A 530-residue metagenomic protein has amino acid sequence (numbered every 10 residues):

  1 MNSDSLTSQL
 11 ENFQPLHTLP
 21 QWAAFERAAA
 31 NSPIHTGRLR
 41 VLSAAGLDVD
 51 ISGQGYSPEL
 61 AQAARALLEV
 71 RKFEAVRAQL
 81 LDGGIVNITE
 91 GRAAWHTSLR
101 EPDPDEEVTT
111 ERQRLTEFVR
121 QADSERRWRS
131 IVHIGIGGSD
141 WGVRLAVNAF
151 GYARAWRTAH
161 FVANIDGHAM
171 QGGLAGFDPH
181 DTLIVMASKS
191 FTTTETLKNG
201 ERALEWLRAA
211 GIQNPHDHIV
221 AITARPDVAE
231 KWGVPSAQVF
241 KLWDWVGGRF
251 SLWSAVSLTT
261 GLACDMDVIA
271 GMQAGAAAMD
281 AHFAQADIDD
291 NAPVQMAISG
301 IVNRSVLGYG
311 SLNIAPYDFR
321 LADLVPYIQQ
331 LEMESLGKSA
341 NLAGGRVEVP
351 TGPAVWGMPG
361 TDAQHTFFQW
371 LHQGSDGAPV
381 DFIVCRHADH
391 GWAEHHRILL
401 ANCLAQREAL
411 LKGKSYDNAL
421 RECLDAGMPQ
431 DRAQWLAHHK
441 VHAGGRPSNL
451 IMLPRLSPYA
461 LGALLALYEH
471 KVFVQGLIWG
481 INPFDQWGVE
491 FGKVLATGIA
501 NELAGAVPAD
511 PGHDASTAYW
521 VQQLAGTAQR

Functional and structural regions predicted by a protein language model:
S5-S124, R129, I398-L400, L404 (+4 more regions): Extended, charge-enriched "interface" segments that sit outside catalytic cores
S52, P350, A354-R455: Helicase-primase coupling helices
P104-L115, D166, E195-N199, G360-A363: Phosphate/oxyanion-binding active-site loops and adjacent basic polyanion-contact surfaces
E117-A286, G498-N501: Glycine-rich phosphate-binding loops that contact phosphosugars or nucleotide phosphates
S130-G135, I184-S190, G310-D318, A354 (+1 more regions): Short glycine-rich or small-residue beta-strand-to-loop segments that form or flank ligand, phosphate, metal/Fe-S
A146-G151, A175-P179, G200-A203, A237 (+4 more regions): Short, solvent-exposed amphipathic alpha-helical segments in soluble enzyme and RNA/protein-processing domains
A209-W392, G444, F491-A500, A504-R530: Active-site phosphate/pyrophosphate-binding segments
Q430, A443-R446, L453-W479, F484 (+3 more regions): C-terminal accessory domains/tails appended to large, multi-domain proteins
